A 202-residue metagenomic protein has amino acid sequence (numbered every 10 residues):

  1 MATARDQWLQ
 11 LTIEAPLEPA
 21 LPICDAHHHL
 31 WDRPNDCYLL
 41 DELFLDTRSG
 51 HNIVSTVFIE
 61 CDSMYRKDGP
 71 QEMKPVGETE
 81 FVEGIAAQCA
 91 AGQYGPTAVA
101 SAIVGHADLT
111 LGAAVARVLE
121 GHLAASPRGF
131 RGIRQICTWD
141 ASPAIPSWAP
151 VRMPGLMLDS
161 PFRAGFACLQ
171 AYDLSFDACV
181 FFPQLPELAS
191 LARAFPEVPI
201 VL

Functional and structural regions predicted by a protein language model:
M1-G95: An N-terminally biased module of ancient metal coordination in phosphate/nucleic-acid-related enzymes
P22-D25, V54-F58, A98-V104, R128-R134 (+2 more regions): Structural preference for beta-strand elements that scaffold enzyme active sites
H29, C61-D62, H106-T110, Q135-W139 (+1 more regions): Active-site beta-loop-alpha junctions enriched in small/polar residues
P34-Y38, E72-K74, A107-V115, C179-P186: Acidic-and-aromatic substrate-binding clefts and catalytic sites of carbohydrate-active enzymes
Y38-T47, T79, G112-L123, F162: Short, acidic/polar
G69, Q135-L156: Glycine-rich phosphate-binding "P-loop"
Q71-A87, R117-A125, L188-V201: Short, electropositive alpha-helical surface patch
R152-L202: Catalytic pocket-lining loop regions of alpha/beta-barrel enzymes, especially the amidohydrolase/enolase/GH5 lineages
